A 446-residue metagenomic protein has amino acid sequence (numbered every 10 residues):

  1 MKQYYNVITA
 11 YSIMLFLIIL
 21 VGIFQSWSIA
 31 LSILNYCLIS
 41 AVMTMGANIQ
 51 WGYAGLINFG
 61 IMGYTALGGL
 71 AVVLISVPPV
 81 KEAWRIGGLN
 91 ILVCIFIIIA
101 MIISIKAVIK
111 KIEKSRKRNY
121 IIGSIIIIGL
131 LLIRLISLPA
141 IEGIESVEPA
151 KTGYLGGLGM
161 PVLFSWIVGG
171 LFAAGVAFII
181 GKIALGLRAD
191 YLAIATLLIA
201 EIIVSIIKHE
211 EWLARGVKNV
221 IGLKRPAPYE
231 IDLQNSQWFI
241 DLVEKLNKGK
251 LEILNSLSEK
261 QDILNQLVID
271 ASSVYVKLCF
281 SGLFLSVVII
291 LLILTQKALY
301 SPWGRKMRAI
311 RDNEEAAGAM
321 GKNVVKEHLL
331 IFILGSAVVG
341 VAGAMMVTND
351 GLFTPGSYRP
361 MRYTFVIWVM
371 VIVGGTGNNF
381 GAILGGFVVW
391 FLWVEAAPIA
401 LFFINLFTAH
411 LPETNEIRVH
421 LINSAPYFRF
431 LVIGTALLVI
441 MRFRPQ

Functional and structural regions predicted by a protein language model:
M1-Q446: Transmembrane alpha-helices and adjacent helix-loop boundaries
